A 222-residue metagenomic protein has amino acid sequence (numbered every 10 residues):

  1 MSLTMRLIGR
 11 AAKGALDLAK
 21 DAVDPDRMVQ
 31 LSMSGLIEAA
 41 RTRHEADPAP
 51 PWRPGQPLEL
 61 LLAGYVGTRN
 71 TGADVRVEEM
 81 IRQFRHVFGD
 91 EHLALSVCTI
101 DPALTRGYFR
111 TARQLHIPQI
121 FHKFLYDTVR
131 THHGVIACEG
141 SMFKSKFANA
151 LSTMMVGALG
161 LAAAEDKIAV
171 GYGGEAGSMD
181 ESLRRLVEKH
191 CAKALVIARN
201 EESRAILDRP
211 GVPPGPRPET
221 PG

Functional and structural regions predicted by a protein language model:
L3-M179, K189, T220-G222: Aromatic- and Gly/Pro-rich donor/ligand-binding loops that form nucleotide- or phosphate-bearing donor binding pockets
A162-P218: Active-site-proximal region of nucleotide-activated glycan assembly enzymes, centered on histidine/acidic-rich loops
